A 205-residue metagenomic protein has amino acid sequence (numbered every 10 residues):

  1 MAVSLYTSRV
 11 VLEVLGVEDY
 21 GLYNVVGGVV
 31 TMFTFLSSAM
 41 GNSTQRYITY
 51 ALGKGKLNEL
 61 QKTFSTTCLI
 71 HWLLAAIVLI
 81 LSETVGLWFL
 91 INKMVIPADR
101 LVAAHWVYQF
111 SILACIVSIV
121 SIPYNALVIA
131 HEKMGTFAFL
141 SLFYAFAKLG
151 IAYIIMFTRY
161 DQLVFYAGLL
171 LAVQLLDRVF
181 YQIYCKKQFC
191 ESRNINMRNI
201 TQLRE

Functional and structural regions predicted by a protein language model:
M1, G27-T31, T66, C115 (+2 more regions): Residue-level recognition of pore/gate-forming positions within transmembrane alpha-helices of multi-pass
M1-Y50, L79-E83, L149: Signature of the first transmembrane helix
A2-T7, T136-D161, L176-Y181: Alpha-helical transmembrane segments of multi-pass membrane transporters and transport-associated inner-membrane enzymes
L15-V17, F33-H71, L90-V95, I129-T136: Transmembrane-helix boundary and interhelical linker motifs in polytopic inner-membrane proteins
L79-D99: Short membrane-interface helical motifs at transmembrane helix boundaries in multi-pass membrane transporters
T84, P97-S121, A138, L142 (+3 more regions): Alpha-helical transmembrane segments of multi-pass membrane proteins
L113-S141, Y153-I154, V164, C185-F189: Membrane-interface junctions at transmembrane-helix termini in multi-pass inner-membrane proteins
L163-A167, V179-E205: Interhelical loop/hinge segments that connect adjacent transmembrane helices in multipass membrane
